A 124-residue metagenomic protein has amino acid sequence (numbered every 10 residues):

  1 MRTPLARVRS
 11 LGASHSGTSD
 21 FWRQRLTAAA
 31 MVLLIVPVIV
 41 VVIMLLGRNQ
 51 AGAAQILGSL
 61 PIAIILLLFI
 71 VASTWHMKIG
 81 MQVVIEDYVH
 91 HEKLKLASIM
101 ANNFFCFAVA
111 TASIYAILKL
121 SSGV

Functional and structural regions predicted by a protein language model:
M1-V124: Membrane-embedded alpha-helical bundles that constitute the cytochrome b-like, heme-associated redox core of multi-pass
